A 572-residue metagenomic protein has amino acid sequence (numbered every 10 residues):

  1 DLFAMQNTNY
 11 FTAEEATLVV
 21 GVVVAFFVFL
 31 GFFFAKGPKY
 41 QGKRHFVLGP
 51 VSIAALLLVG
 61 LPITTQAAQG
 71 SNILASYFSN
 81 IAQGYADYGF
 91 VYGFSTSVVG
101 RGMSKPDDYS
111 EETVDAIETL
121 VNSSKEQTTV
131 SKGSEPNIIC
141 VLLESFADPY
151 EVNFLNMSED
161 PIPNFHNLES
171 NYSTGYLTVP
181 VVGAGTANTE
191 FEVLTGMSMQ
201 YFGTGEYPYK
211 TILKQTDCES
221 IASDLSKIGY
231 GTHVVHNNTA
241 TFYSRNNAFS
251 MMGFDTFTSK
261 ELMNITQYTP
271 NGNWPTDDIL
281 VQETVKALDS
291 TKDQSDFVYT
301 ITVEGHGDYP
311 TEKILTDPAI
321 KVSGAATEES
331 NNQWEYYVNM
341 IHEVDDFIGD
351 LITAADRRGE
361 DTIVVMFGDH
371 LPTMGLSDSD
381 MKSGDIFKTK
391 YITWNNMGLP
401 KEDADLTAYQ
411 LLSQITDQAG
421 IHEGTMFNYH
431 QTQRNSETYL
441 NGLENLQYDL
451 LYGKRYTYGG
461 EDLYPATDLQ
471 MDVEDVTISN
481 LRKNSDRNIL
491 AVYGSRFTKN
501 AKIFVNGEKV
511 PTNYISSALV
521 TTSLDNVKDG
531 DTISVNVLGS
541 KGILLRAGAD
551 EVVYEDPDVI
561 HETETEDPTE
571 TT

Functional and structural regions predicted by a protein language model:
D1-P136, M157-Y176, T211-Q215, E219 (+2 more regions): N-terminal secretory/membrane-targeting segments
S124-G133, C140-L143, D148-T572: Solvent-exposed soluble domains appended to multi-pass membrane proteins
